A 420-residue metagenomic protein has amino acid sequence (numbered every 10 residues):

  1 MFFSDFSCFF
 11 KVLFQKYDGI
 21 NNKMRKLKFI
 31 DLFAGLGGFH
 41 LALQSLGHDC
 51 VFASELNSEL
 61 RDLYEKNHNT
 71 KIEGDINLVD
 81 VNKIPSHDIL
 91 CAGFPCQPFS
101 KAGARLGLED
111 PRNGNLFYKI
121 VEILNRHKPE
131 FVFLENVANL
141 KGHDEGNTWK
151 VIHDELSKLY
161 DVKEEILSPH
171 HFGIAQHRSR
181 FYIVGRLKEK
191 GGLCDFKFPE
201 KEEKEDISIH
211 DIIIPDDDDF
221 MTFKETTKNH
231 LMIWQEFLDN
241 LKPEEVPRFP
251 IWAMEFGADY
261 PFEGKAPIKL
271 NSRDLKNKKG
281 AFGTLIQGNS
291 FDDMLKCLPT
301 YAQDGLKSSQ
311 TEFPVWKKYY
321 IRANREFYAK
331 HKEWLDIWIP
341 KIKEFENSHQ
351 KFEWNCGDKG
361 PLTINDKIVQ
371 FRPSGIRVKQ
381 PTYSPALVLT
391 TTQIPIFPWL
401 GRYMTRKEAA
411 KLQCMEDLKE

Functional and structural regions predicted by a protein language model:
D5, N21-N22: Intrinsic-disorder-associated, low-complexity terminal segments enriched in Asp/Asn/His/Tyr and depleted of Lys/Arg
R25-L134, A138-K150, D154: Core alpha/beta nucleotide-donor-binding catalytic domains of modification enzymes
H40, Q97-K101, L140-H143, G173-Q176 (+2 more regions): Short catalytic/ligand-binding loop motif for oxyanion handling, primarily in non-cytosolic enzymes, centered on
E73, Y160-H171: Conserved S-adenosyl-L-methionine
E155, Q176-R180, T382: Short, solvent-exposed loop/turn segments at the edges of secondary structure
I174-I251, F256: Flexible, glycine-/basic-rich loop-and-beta segments that form/coincide with the SAM-dependent methyltransferase
A258-E420: C-terminal target-recognition/interaction regions appended to catalytic cores
